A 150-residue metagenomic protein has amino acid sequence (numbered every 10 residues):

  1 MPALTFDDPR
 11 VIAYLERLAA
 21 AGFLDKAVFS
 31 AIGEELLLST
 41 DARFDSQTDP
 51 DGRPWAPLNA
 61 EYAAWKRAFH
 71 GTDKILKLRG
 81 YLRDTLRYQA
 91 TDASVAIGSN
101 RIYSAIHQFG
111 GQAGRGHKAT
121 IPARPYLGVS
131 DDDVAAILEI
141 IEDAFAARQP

Functional and structural regions predicted by a protein language model:
M1-P150: Short, Lys/Arg-rich flexible segments
